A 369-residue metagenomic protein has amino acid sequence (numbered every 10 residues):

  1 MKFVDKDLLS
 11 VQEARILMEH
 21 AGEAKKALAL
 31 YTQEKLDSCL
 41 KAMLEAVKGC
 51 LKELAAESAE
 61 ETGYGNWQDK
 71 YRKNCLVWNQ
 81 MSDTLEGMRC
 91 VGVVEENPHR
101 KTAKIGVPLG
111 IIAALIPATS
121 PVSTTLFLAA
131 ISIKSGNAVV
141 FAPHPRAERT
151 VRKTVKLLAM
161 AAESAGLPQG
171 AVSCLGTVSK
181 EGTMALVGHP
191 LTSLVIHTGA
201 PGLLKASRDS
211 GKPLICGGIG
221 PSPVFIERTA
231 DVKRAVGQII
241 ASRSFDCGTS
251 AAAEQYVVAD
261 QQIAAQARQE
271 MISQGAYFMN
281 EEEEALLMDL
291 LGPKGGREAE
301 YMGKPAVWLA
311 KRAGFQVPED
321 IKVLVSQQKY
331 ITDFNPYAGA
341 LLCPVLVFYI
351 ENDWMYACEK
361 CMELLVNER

Functional and structural regions predicted by a protein language model:
M1-A103, I131, S273: N-terminal Rossmann-like NAD(P)+-binding subdomain of aldehyde/semialdehyde dehydrogenases
F3, A29, F315-R369: Conserved C-terminal structural/oligomerization subdomain of aldehyde/semialdehyde dehydrogenase
D7-V11, L126-F127, K134, L204-T332 (+1 more regions): ALDH superfamily catalytic-core signature
Q12, I16-E19, Y31-E34, S38-A42 (+19 more regions): Conserved active-site and cofactor/substrate-binding residues in soluble primary-metabolism enzymes
A24-Y31, A46, C50, E61 (+8 more regions): Change "in soluble alpha/beta enzymes" to "in soluble alpha/beta proteins
C90-R234: Rossmann-like NAD(P) dinucleotide-binding subdomain of oxidoreductase/dehydrogenase enzymes
G110, N137, S222, A253-Q255 (+1 more regions): Short amphipathic alpha-helical segments
Q169, H189, G217-I219, T249-A253 (+1 more regions): Short glycine-enriched loop/turn motifs at secondary-structure junctions
